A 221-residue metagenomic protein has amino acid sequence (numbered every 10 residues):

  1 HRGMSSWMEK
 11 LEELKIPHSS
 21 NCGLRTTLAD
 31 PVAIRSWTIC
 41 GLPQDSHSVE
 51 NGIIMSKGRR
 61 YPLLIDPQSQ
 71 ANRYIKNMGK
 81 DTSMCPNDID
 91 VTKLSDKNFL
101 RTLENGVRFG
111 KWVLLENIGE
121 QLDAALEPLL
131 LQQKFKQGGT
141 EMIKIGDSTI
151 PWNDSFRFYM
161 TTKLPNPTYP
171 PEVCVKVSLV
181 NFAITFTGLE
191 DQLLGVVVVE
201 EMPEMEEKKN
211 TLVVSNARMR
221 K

Functional and structural regions predicted by a protein language model:
H1-K221: Conformational switch/transducer regions in large eukaryotic molecular machines and scaffolds
